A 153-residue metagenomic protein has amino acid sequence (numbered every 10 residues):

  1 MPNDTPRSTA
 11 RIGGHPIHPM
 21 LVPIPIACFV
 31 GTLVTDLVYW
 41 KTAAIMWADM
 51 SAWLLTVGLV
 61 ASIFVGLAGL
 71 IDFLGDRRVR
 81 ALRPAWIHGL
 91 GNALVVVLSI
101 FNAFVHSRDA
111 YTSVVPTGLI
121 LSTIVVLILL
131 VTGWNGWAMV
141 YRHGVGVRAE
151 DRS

Functional and structural regions predicted by a protein language model:
P6-P16: Cytosolic juxtamembrane amphipathic/interface segments immediately preceding and feeding into a transmembrane helix
G14-P23, W40-A61, P84, H88: Transmembrane alpha-helix entry/boundary detector in multi-pass membrane proteins
I17-T35: The first (N-terminal) embedded transmembrane alpha-helix
V30-A44, L54, N102: Membrane-embedded alpha-helical segments in integral membrane proteins
I71-A93: Loop-to-transmembrane helix junctions at the membrane interface
I100-L119: Membrane-helix boundary connector in multi-pass membrane proteins
L127-G144: Membrane-water interface at the C-terminal end of transmembrane alpha helices
R142-S153: Short, highly charged, low-complexity non-transmembrane loops/tails of multi-pass membrane proteins
